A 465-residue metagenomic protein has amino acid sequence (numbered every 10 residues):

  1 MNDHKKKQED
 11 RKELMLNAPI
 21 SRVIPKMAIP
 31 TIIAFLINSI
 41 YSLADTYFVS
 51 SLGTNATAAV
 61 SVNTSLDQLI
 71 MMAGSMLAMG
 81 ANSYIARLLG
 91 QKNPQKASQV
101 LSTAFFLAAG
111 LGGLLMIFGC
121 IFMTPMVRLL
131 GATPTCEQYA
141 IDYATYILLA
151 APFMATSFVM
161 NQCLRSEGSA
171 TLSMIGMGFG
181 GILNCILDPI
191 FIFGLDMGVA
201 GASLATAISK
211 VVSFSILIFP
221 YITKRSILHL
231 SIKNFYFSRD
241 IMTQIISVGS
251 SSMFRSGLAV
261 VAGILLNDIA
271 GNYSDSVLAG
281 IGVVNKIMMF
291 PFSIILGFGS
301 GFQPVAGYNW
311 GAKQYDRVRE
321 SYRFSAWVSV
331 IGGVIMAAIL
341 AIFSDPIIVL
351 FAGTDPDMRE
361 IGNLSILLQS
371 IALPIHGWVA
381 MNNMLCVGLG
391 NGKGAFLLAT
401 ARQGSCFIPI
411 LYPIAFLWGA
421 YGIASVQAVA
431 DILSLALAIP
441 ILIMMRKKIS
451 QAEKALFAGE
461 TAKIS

Functional and structural regions predicted by a protein language model:
M1-A28, I85-P152, G194-S250, A306-A372 (+1 more regions): Short alpha-helical transmembrane segments in multi-pass integral membrane proteins
M15-Y47, S51-L52, Q68-G80, Y84 (+6 more regions): N-terminal transmembrane alpha-helices
K26-D45, Y146, G180, S209-S213 (+4 more regions): Transmembrane helical elements of multi-pass membrane transporters/channels
L36, I40-A58, V127-P134, I190-M197 (+6 more regions): Helix-terminus/linker motif at the lipid-water interface of multi-pass membrane proteins
V49-Q68, P134-Y139, V199-A202, I241-V248 (+5 more regions): Interfacial/gating helices of multi-pass transporter permease domains
T57-I117, M154-S173, N267, G280-S344 (+1 more regions): Small-residue-rich hydrophobic transmembrane alpha-helices
L69-M72, N184-P189, F214-I218, F290-S293 (+3 more regions): Hydrophobic transmembrane alpha-helices of multi-pass small-molecule transporters
A78, I147-R165, S173-G181, A202-S215 (+4 more regions): Short runs within selected transmembrane alpha-helices of multi-pass transporters and secretion channels
